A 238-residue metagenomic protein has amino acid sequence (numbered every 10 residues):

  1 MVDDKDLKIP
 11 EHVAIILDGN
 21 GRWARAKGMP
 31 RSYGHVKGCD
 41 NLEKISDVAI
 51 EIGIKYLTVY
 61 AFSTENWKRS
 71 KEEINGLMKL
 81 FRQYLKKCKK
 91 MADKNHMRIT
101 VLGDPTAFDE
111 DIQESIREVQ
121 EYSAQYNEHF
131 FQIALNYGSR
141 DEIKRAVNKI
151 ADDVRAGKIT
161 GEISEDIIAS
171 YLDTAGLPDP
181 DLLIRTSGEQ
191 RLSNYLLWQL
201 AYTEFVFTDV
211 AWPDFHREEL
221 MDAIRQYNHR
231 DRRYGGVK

Functional and structural regions predicted by a protein language model:
M1-K238: Flexible, compositionally biased loop and terminal segments
